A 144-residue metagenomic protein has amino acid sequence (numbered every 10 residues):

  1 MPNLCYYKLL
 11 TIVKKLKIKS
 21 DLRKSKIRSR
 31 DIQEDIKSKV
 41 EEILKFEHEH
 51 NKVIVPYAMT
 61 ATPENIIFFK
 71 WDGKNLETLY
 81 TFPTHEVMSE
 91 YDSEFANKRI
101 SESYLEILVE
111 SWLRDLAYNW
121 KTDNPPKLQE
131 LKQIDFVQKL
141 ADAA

Functional and structural regions predicted by a protein language model:
M1-Y57, K70-A144: A short, conserved, highly charged catalytic patch centered on acidic carboxylates
T60-P63: Short His-Asn-centered micro-motif
